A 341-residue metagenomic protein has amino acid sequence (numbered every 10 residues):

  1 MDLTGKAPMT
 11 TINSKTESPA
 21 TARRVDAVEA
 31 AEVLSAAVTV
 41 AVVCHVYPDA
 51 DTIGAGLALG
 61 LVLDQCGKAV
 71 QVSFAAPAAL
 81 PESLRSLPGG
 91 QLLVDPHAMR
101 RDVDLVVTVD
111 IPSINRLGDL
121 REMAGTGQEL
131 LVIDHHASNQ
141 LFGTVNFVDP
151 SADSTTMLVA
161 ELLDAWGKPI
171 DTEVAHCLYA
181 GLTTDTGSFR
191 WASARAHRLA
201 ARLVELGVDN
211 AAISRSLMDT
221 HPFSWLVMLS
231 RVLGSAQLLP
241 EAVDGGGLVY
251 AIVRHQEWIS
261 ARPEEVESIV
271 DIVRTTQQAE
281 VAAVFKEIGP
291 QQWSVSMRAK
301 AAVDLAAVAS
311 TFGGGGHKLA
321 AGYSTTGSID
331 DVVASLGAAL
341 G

Functional and structural regions predicted by a protein language model:
D2-R231, L239-G341: Replace "Mg2+/Mn2+-dependent" with "divalent metal-dependent
A236: Glycine-/acidic-rich phosphate or pyrophosphate-binding loops and their flanking alpha/beta elements
